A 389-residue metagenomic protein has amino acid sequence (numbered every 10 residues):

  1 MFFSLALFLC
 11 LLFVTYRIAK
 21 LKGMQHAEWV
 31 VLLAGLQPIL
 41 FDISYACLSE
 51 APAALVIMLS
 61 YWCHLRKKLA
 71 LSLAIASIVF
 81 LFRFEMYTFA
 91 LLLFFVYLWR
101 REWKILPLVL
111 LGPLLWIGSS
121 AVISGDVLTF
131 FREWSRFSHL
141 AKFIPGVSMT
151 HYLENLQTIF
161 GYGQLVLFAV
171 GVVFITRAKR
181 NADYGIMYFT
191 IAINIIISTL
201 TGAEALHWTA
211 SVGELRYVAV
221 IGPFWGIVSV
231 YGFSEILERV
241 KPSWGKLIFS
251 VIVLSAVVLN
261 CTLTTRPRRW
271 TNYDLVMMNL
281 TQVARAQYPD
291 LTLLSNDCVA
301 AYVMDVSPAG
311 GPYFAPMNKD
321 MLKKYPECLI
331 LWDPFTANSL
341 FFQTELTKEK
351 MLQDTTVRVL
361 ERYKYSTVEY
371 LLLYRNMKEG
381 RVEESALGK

Functional and structural regions predicted by a protein language model:
F2-K22, L59, T176: Transmembrane-helix motifs of polytopic, lipid-linked glycan transferases
D42-P52: Short acidic/glycine- and proline-prone juxtamembrane loop motifs at membrane-interface regions of multi-pass membrane
E50, T88, H207-L237: Hydrophobic/aromatic-rich transmembrane helices and adjacent perimembrane loops
C63-L69, T88-P113, G118, I175-K179: Perimembrane helix-loop-helix junctions
F94, T158-I195, S229-E235: Hydrophobic, aromatic-rich transmembrane alpha-helices and their immediate juxtamembrane boundary segments
R100-V170, N194-S198: Membrane-lumen/periplasm interface segments of specific transmembrane helices in polyprenyl phosphate-linked
L110-L114, K179-D183, M187, G232-L263: Signature aromatic-anchored transmembrane alpha helix within multi-pass, membrane-resident enzymes that catalyze glycan
I252-P308, P312-Y313, A386: Membrane-embedded, lumen/periplasm-facing catalytic core of multi-pass transferases that use lipid-linked donors
